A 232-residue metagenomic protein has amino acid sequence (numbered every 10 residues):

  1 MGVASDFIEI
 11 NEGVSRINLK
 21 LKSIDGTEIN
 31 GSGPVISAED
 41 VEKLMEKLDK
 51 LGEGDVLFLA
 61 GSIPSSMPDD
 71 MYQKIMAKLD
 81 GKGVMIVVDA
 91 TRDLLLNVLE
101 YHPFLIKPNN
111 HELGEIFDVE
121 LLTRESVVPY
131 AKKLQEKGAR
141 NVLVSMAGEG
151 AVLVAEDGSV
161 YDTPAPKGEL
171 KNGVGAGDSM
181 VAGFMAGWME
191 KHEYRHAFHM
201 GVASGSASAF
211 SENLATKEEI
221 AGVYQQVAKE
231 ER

Functional and structural regions predicted by a protein language model:
M1-D55, G222-R232: Conserved N-terminal subdomain of the carbohydrate kinase-like
G2-I8, F104-L113, Y161-A165: Short hydrophobic/aromatic-enriched beta-strand-loop microsegments
E28-A38, L59-S65, K82-M85, F117-E120: Flexible, glycine/proline-enriched loop segments at strand-loop-helix junctions that form or flank small-ligand binding
E28-N30, G54-G61, D89, K107-E112: Short beta-strands and strand-loop turn motifs
V35-S37, I63-M67, L94-L96, G150-A151 (+1 more regions): Short, small-residue-enriched loops and turns at beta-alpha junctions that line or gate enzyme active sites
D69-D157: Conserved phosphate/ATP/ADP-binding segment of small-molecule kinases
K78, R124-R232: Conserved phosphate-binding/catalytic region of the ribokinase-like
